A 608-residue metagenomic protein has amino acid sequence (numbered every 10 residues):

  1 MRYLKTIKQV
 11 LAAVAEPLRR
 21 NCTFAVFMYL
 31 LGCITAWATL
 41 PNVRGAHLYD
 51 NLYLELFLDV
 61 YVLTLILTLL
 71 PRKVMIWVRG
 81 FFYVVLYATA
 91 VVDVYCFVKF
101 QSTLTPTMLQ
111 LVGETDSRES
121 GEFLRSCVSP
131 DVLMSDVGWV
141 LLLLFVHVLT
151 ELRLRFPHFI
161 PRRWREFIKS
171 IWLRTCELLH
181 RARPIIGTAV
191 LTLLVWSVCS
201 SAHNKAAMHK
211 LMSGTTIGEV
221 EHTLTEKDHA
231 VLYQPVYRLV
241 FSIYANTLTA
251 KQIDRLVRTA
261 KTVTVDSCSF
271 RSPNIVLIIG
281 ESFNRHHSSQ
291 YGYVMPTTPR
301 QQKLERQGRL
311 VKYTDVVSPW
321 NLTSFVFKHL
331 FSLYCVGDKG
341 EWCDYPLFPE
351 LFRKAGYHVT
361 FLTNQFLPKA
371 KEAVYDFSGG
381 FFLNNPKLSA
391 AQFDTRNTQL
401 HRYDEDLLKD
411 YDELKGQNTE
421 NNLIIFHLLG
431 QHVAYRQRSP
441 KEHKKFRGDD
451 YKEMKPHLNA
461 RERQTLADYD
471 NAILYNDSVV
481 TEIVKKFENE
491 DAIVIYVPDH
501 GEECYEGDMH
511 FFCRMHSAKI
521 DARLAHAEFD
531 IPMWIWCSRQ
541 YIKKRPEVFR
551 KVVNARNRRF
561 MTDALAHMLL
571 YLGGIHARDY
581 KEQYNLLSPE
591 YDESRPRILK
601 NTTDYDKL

Functional and structural regions predicted by a protein language model:
M1-T223: Transmembrane and membrane-interface helices of multi-pass, inner-membrane envelope-modifying transferases
T64, K409-D412, D450-Y496, A518-I520 (+2 more regions): A long, amphipathic alpha-helix that forms part of the scaffold/cap immediately adjacent to metal-dependent active
V190-E453, D530, M561-D592: Active-site-proximal alpha/beta segments of enzymes that process anionic O-linked groups
V276, A472-R514, A566-L570: Metal-dependent active-site segment of extracytoplasmic phospho-/sulfohydrolases and closely related
G292-P296, V497-R545, E582, L587 (+1 more regions): Histidine-centered active-site microenvironments of extracellular/periplasmic hydrolases and transferases
G340-P346, R463-L474, A518-I531, I542-L569 (+1 more regions): A short beta-strand-to-alpha-helix junction
F361-T363, L423-G430, D470, I493-P498 (+1 more regions): Short beta-strand segments
E506, F549-R556, F560-T562, G574-K607: Polar, surface-exposed loop/tail segments that function as active-site lids or cofactor/substrate-recognition elements
